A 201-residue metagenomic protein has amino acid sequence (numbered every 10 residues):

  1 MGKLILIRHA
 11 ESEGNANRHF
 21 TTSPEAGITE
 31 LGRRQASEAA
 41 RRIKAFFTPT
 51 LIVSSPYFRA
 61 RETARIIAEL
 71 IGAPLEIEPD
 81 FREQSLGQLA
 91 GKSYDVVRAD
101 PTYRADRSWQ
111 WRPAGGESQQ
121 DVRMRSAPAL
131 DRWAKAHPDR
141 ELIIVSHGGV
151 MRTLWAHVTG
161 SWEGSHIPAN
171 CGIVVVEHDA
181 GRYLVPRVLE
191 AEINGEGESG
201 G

Functional and structural regions predicted by a protein language model:
G2-K3, I7-A73: Active-site-proximal alpha-helix that buttresses catalytic centers in soluble enzyme cores
L4, R140-G148: Generic beta-sheet signal
A45-T48, W133-R140: Glycine-rich phosphate-binding loop signature in dinucleotide/nucleotide-binding domains
F47-D80, E177-G201: Conserved histidine-centered catalytic loops in small-molecule metabolism enzymes
S54-S55, M124, V145-S146: Short beta-strand scaffold positions
E69-A127, A180, R187-L189, G201: Phosphate-handling substructures
G148-R152, D179: GST superfamily/GST-like fold recognition
S161-L184: Domain-level recognition of soluble alpha/beta enzyme cores, biased toward histidine phosphatases/phosphomutases
